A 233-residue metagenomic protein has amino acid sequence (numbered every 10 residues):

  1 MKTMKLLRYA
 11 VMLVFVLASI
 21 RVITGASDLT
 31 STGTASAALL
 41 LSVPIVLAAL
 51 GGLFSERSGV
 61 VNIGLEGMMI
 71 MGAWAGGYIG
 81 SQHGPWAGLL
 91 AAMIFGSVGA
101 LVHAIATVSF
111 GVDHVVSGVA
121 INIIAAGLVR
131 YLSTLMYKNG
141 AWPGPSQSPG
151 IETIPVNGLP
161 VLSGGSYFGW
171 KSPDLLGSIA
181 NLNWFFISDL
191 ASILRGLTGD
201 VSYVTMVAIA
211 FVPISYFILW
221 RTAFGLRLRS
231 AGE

Functional and structural regions predicted by a protein language model:
M1-L13: N-terminal membrane topogenic signal
V14-S27, M71-Y78: Membrane-embedded alpha-helical segments in integral membrane proteins
G25-S31, I193: Membrane-interface helix termini and inter-helical loops of multi-pass transporters
G33-L89, M93-V115, V119: Single transmembrane alpha-helix segments in multi-pass membrane proteins
S42-V43, L50, I124, L128 (+1 more regions): Hydrophobic/aromatic residues within the transmembrane alpha-helices of Major Facilitator Superfamily
F95, I121-A125, F211: Transmembrane alpha-helical core residues of multi-pass small-molecule transporters, especially secondary transporters
A126-L219: Transmembrane helix-bundle core of multi-pass membrane transporters and related energy-transducing complexes
I214-E233: Membrane-helix/interface signature in polytopic inner-membrane proteins
